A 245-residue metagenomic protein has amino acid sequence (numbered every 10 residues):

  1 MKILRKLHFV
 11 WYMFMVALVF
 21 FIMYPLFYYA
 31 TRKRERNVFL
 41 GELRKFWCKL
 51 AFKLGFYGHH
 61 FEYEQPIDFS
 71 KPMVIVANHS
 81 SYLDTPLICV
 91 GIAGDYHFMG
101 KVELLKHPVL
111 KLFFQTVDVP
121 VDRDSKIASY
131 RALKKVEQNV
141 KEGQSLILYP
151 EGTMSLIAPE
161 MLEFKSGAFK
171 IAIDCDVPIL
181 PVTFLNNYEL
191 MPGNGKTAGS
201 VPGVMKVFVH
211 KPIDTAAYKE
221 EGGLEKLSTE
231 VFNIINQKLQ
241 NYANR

Functional and structural regions predicted by a protein language model:
K2-H60, L112-F113: A transmembrane-helix-recognition feature enriched in membrane-embedded lipid enzymes and envelope glyco-/phospholipid
I3, R131-R245: Non-catalytic C-terminal accessory region of glycerolipid acyltransferases and related lyso-lipid remodeling enzymes
M23-R34, V38-G41, L54, F69-K126: Catalytic core of membrane glycerolipid acyltransferases/transacylases, capturing the structured, soluble-facing
W47, D84-L87, G100, V109 (+4 more regions): Hydrophobic alpha-helical segments typical of transmembrane helices and their membrane-interface/capping positions
L54-E62, S129-Y130, E189-P192: Short gly/ser/thr-rich secondary-structure transition/capping motifs
F61, I75, F98, V207-V209: Generic preference for hydrophobic
Y63-D68: Glycine-rich helix-loop-beta junction characteristic of Rossmann-like nucleotide cofactor-binding loops
